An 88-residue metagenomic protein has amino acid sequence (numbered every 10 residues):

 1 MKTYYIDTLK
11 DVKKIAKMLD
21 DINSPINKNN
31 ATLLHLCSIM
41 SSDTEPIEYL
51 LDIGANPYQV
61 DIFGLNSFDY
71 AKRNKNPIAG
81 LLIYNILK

Functional and structural regions predicted by a protein language model:
M1-Y5, P25-C37, V60-N66: Ankyrin-repeat boundary/"N-cap" motif
K2-K10, L36-D43, Y70-P77: Ankyrin repeat A-helix N-terminal signature
K14, I22-N23, N29, I53 (+2 more regions): N-terminal cationic amphipathic segment used for targeting or macromolecule association
K14-I22, E48-N56, Y84-K88: Ankyrin repeat domain, specifically the short helix-to-loop turn at the C-terminus of the second helix of each repeat
A31-G54: Short, positively charged, low-complexity/disordered linker segments
T44, Q59-V60: Substrate-binding/catalytic groove segments of enzymes that remodel or degrade extracellular structural polymers
V60-K88: Leucine-rich solenoid repeat scaffolds
